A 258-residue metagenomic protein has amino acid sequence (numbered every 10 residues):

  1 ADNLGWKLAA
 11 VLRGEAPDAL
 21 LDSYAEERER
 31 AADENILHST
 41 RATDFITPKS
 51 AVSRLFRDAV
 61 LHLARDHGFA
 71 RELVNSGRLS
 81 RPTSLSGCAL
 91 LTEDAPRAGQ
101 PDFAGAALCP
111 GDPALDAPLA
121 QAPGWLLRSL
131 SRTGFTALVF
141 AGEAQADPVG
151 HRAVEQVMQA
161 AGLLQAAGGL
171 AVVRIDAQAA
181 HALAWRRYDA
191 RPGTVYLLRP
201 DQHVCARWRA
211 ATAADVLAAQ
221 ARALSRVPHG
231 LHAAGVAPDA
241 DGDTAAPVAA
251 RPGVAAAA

Functional and structural regions predicted by a protein language model:
D2-L8: Functional cores that coordinate and move charged inorganic groups
A10-A258: Helical substrate-recognition/capping region of FAD-dependent monooxygenase/halogenase enzymes
